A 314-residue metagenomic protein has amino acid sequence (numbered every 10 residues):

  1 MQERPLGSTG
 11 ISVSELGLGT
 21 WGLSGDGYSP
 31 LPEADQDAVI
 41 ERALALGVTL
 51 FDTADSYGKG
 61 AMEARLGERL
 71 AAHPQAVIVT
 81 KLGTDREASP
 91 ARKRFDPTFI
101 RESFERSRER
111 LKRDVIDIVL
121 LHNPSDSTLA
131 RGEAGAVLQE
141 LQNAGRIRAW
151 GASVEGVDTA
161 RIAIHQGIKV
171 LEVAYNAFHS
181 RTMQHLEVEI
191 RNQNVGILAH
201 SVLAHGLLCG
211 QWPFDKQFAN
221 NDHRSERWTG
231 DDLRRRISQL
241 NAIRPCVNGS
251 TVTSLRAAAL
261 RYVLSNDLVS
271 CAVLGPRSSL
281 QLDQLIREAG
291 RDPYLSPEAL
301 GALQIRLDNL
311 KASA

Functional and structural regions predicted by a protein language model:
M1-V77: N-terminal binding-site loop/beta-alpha segment at the start of enzyme catalytic domains that lines or forms
E3, P124-A312: Beta/alpha (TIM)-barrel catalytic core signal, keyed to glycine-rich beta->alpha loops juxtaposed to Asp/Glu that bind
I11-L16, G47-L50, A72-A76, R113-D117 (+5 more regions): Short, well-ordered coil/turn segments that N-cap beta-strands
W21-A34, R86-R101, S127: Active-site mouth loops of central-metabolism enzymes
P30-A43, F95-L111, V154-I162: Short, acidic/polar
D52-T53, L66, T80, A152 (+1 more regions): Hydrophobic residues in well-ordered beta-strands that form the structural core
Q75-A88, V119: A short, structured active-site edge motif that brings together acidic residues
R108-S127: Active-site groove signature of glycoside hydrolases
